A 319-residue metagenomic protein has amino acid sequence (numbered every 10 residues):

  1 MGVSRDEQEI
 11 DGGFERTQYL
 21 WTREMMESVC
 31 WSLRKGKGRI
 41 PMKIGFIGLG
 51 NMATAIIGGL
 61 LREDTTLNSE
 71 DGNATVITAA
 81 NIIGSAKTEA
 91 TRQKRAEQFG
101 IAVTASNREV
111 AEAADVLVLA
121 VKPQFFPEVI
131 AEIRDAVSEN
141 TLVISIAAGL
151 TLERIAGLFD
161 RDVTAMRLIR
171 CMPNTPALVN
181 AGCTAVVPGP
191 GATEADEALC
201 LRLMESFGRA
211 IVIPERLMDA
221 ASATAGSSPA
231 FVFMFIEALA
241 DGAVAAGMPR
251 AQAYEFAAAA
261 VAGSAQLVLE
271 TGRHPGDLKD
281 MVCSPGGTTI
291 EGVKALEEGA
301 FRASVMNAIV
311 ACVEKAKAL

Functional and structural regions predicted by a protein language model:
E7-E9: Alpha-helix boundary/capping motif
E27, G36-I40, A258-L319: NAD(P)-dependent Rossmann-like dehydrogenase/reductase catalytic/cofactor-binding core
W31, K35-A105, E109-E112, A181 (+1 more regions): NAD(P)+-binding Rossmann beta1-loop-alpha1 motif at the extreme N-terminus of oxidoreductases
I82, R92, V110, P249-F256 (+2 more regions): Small-residue helix-packing motif on alpha-helices
E89, F99, N107-A181, V186: Rossmann-like NAD(P)(H) cofactor-binding subdomain of soluble oxidoreductases
R154, L158-R167, C183-A220, F233-E270 (+1 more regions): Internal alpha-helical scaffold of NAD(P)-dependent oxidoreductase catalytic cores
I169, M218-A223, P275-D280: Short pre-catalytic strand/loop immediately N-terminal to key active-site residues, enriched for Gly-Thr
